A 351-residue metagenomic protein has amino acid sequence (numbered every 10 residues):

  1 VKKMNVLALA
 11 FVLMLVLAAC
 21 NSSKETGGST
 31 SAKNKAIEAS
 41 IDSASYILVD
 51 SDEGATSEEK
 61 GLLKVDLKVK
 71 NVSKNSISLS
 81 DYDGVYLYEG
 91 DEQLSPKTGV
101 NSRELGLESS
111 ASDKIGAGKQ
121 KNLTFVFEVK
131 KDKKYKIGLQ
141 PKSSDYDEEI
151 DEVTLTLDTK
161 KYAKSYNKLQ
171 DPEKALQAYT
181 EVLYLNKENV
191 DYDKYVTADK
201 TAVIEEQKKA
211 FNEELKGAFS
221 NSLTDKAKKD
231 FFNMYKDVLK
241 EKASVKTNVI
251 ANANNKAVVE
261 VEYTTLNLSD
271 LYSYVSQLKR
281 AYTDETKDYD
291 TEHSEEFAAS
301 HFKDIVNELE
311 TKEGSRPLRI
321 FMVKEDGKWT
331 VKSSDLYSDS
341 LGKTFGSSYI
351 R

Functional and structural regions predicted by a protein language model:
V16-A19: C-terminal motif of bacterial Sec signal peptides marking the signal peptidase cleavage site
N21-S23: Bacterial signal peptide processing site
E58, L268-G314: Mixed-charge, low-complexity intrinsically disordered segments
K70-K119, D284-S294: The feature marks short-to-medium sequence segments in extracytoplasmic or secretory-pathway proteins
Q93-T98, E148, S315-I350: Short beta-strand edge/turn micro-motifs at domain boundaries
K97-K136, D304-R316: Short, solvent-exposed, Trp/other aromatic-anchored flexible loops in extracytoplasmic proteins
E128-E152, S334: Short, surface-exposed ligand- or partner-binding patches at beta-edge/loop junctions that are enriched in aromatics
Y162-V245, D270: Core segments of small alpha/beta cavity-forming domains
